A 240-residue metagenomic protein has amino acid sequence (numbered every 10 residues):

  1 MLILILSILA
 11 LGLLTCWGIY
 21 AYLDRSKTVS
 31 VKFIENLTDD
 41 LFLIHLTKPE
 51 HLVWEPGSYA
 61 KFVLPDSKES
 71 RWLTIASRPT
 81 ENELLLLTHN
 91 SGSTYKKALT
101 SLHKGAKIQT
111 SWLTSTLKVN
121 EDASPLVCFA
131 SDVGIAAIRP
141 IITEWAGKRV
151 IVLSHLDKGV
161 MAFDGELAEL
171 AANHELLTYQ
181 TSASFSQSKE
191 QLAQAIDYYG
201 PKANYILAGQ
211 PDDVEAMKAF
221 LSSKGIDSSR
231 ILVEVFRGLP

Functional and structural regions predicted by a protein language model:
L2-D24, S91-P240: FNR/FR-type flavoprotein reductase catalytic core
L14-K104, D157-G159: Ferredoxin-reductase
